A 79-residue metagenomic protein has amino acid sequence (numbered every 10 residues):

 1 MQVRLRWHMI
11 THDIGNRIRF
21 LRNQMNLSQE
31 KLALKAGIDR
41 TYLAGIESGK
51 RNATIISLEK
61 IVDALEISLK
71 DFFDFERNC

Functional and structural regions predicted by a protein language model:
M1-H8, D71-C79: Short, charged recognition helix plus adjacent turn of helix-turn-helix-like nucleic-acid-binding domains
N16-L34: Short basic helix-loop element that most often maps to the first helix and adjoining turn of HTH DNA-binding modules
I18, L32-A33, L43-I46, F72: Conserved hydrophobic/aromatic packing and binding residues within compact polymer-binding modules
I18, Q29, R40, I55-L58: Helix-turn-helix DNA-binding elements, focusing on the entry/boundary residues of the two helices that contact DNA
I38-R51: Recognition helix of helix-turn-helix/homeodomain-like DNA-binding domains that insert into the DNA major groove
S48, I67, R77: Short, conserved catalytic or interaction motifs in soluble domains
S57-D71: DNA major-groove recognition helix of helix-turn-helix/homeodomain DNA-binding modules
